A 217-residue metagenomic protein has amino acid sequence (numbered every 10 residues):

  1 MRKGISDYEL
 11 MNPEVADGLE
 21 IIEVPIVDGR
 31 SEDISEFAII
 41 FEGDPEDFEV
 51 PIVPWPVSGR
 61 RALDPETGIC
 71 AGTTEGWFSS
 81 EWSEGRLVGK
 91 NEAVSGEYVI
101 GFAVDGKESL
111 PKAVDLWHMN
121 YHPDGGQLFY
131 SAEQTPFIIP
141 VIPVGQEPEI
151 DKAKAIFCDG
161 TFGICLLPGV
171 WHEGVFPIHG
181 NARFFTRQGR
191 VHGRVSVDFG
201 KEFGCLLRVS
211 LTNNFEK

Functional and structural regions predicted by a protein language model:
M1-A155, Q188-V195, S210-K217: Non-catalytic, conserved peripheral segments adjacent to functional cores
Q127, I164, A182: Residue-level detector of short, conserved catalytic/binding motifs and their immediate flanks
F157-V175: Conserved metal-binding segment of the jelly-roll/cupin
V170-G200: A short beta-strand-loop micro-motif that forms or neighbors metal/cofactor- and ligand-binding patches at active-site
H172-F176, R208-F215: A general structural signal for short secondary-structure boundary/capping elements
F203-C205: Acidic, Ser/Thr- and proline-rich intrinsically disordered linker/docking segments of eukaryotic scaffolds
